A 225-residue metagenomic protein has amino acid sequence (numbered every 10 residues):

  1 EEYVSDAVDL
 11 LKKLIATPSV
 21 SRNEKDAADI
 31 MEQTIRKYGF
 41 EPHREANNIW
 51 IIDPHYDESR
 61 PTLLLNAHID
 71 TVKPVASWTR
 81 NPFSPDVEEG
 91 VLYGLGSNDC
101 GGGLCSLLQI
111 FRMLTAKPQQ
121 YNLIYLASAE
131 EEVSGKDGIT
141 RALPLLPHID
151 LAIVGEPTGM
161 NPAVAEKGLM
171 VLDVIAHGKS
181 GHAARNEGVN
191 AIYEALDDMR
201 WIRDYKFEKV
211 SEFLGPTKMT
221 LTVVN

Functional and structural regions predicted by a protein language model:
E1-P74: N-terminal helical capping/dimerization or prosegment-like subdomains of hydrolases acting on amide or phosphate bonds
K13, Q109-A116, D197-D204: Short glycine/serine- and small hydrophobic-enriched flexible loop segments
P18, I35, I51, L65-H68 (+5 more regions): Buried hydrophobic positions in well-ordered alpha/beta secondary-structure cores of metabolic enzymes
P42, I51, P85-V87, L221-V224: A structural signal for short hydrophobic beta-strand segments in well-ordered beta-sheet cores
R60-I124: Active-site metal-coordination/substrate-binding segment of hydrolases, especially metallo-dependent peptidases
G101-V171: Acidic/histidine-rich catalytic neighborhood of metal-dependent amide-processing enzymes
L151, N161-E194: Metal-dependent peptidase/peptidase-like ectodomains
A184-V224: Acidic-enriched catalytic cores of C-N bond-cleaving enzymes acting on peptides and small amides
